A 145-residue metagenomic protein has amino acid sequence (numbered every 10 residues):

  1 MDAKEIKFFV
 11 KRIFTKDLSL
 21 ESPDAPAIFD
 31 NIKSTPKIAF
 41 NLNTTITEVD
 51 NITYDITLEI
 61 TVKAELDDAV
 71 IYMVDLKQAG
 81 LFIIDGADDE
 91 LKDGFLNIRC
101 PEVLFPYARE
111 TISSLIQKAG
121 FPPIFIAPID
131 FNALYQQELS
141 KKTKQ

Functional and structural regions predicted by a protein language model:
M1-Q145: N-terminal intrinsically disordered, cationic/polar leader segments that include organellar targeting peptides
